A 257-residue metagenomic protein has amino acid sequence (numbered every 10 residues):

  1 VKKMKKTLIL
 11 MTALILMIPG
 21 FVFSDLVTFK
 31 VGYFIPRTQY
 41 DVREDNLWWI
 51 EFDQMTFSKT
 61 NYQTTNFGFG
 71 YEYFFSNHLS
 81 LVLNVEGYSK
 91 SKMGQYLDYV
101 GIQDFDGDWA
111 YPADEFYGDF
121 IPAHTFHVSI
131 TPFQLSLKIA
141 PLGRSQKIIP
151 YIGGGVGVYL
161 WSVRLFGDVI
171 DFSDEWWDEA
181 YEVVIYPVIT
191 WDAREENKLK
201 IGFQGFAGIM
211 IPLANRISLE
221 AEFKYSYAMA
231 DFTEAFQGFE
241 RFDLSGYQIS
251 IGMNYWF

Functional and structural regions predicted by a protein language model:
V1-L26: Cleavable N-terminal export/targeting peptides
F23-Y73, N254-F257: Short glycine/proline- and aromatic-enriched beta-strand/turn motifs that initiate or cap beta-hairpins
V27, H78-L81, S145, N215-L219: Repeated loop/turn-to-beta-strand initiation elements of outer-membrane beta-barrel proteins
F29-I35, L83-G87, I152-V158, I209 (+1 more regions): Transmembrane beta-barrel strands of outer-membrane/channel proteins
R37-Y62, S89-P132, Y159-K200, A228-Q248: Extracellular/periplasm-exposed beta-strand and loop segments of Gram-negative cell-envelope proteins, dominated by
K59-E86, H124-L142, Y151, E196-I201: Outer-membrane beta-barrel transmembrane strands
F69-Y73, F133-P141, G154-V158, F203-I211 (+2 more regions): Residues on the lipid-exposed face of transmembrane beta-strands in outer-membrane beta-barrel proteins
M210-F257: C-terminal or late-domain output modules
